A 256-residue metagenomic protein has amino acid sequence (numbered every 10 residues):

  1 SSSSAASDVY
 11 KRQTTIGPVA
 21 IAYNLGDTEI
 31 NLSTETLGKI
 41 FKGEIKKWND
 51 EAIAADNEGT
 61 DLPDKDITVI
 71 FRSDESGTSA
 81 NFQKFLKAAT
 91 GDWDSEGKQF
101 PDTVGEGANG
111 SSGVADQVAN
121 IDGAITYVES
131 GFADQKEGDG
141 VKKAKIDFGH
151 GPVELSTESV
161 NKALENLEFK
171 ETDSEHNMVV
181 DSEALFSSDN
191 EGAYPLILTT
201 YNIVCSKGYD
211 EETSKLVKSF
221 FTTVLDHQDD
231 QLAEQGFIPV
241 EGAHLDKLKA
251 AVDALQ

Functional and structural regions predicted by a protein language model:
S1-A6, Y10: Single conserved hydrophobic/aromatic residue that forms the stacking wall/gate of nucleotide- or nucleobase-binding
D8, T15-I70, D74: A conserved helix-loop-strand patch within extracytoplasmic ligand-binding domains of the periplasmic binding
D8, Y23-T28, D66-R72, P101-G105 (+2 more regions): Second-shell loop/turn segments in exported
R12, A20-Y23, T68-F71, N81 (+2 more regions): Structural recognition of the beta-strand scaffold that forms the well-ordered cores of secreted hydrolase catalytic
I16-I21, D27, D66-I67, G151-P152 (+3 more regions): Small-molecule pocket liners
Y23-G26, K39-D50, D74-E75, Q83-G91 (+4 more regions): Sec-exported extracytoplasmic/periplasmic mature domains
E58-K65, H176-V179, E183-Q256: Extracellular/periplasmic juxtamembrane helices and adjacent flexible linkers that interface with membrane partners
E75-K170: Ligand-binding pocket segment of bilobal, Venus flytrap-like solute-binding proteins
